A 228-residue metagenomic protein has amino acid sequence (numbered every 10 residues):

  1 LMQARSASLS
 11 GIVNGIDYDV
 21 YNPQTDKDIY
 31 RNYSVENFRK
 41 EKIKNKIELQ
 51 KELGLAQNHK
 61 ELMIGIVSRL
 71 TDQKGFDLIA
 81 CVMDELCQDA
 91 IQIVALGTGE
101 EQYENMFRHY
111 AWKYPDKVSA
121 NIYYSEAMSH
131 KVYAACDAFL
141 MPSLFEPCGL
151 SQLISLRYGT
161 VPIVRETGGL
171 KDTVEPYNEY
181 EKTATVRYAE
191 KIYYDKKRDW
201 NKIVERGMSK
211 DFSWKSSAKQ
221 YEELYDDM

Functional and structural regions predicted by a protein language model:
L1-M228: Catalytic cores of carbohydrate-active enzymes across secretory and cytosolic contexts
